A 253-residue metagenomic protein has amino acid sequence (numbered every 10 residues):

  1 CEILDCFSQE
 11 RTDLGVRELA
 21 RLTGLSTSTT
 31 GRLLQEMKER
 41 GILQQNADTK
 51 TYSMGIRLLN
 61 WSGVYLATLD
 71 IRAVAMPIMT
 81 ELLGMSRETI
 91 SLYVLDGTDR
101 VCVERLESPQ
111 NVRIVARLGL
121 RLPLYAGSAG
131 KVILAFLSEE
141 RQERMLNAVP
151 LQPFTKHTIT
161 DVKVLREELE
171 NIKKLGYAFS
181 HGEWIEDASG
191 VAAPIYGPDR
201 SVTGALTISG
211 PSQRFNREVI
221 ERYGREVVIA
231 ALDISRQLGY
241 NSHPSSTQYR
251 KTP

Functional and structural regions predicted by a protein language model:
C1-A73, T80, S235-Y240: N-terminal helix-turn-helix
V16, T51, G55, T68 (+8 more regions): Short, structured helix-loop boundary elements
G63-N111, F136-E140, A148, L165 (+1 more regions): All-alpha effector-binding/dimerization core of bacterial HTH-type transcriptional repressors
N111-W184: Short, solvent-exposed recognition segments
G130, L134, S138, V228-S235 (+1 more regions): Short amphipathic alpha-helical signal-transduction/dimerization elements
T160-A231, Y249-R250: Extended hydrophobic
Y240-P253: Short, highly charged C-terminal tails/helix-capping segments
